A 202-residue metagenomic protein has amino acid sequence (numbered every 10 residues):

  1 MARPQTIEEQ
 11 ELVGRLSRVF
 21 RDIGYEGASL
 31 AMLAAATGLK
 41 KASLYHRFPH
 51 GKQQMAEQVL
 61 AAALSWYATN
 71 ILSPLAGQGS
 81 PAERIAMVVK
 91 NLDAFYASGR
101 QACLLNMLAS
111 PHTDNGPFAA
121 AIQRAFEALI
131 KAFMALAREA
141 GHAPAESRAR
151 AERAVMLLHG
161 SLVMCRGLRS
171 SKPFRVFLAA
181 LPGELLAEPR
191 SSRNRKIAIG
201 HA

Functional and structural regions predicted by a protein language model:
M1-I7, P189-A202: N-terminal intrinsically disordered/low-complexity leader segments
E11, R15-Q58: Helix-turn-helix
Q58, I71-R100, E139, P144 (+1 more regions): Hydrophobic alpha-helical connector segments
L60-W66: Short, basic, alpha-helical segments at the C-terminal edge of helix-turn-helix-like DNA-binding modules
A68, N115-A140, A149, A179-L186: Amphipathic alpha-helical packing segments from all-alpha helical-bundle domains
E83, M87, M107, A149-M156 (+2 more regions): Amphipathic alpha-helical interaction segments
E83-R84, Y96-A120: Amphipathic alpha-helical segments used for helix-helix packing
F95, P111, A135, V155-P173 (+1 more regions): Amphipathic C-terminal alpha-helical segment
